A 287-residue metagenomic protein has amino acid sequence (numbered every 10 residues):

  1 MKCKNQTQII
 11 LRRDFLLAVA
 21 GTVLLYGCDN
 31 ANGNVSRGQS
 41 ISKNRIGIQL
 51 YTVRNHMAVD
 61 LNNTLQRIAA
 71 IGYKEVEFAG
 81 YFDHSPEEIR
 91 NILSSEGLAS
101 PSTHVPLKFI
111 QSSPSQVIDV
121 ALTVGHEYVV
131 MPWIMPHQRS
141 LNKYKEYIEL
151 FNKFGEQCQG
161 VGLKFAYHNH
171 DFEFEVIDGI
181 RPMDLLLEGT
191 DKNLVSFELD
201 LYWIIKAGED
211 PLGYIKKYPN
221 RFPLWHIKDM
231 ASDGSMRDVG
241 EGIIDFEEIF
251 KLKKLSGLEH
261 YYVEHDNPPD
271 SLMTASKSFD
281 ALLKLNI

Functional and structural regions predicted by a protein language model:
K2-Y26: N-terminal secretory signal peptides and thylakoid transit peptides that target proteins across membranes
C28-A58: C-terminal segment of N-terminal export signals and the immediately downstream linker at the start of the mature
R37-I41, Q66-A70, H84-S100, S113-H126 (+4 more regions): Acidic (Asp/Glu)-rich catalytic clusters
N44-Q49, V76, S100-T103, V129-M131 (+4 more regions): Hydrophobic faces of well-ordered beta-strands that scaffold small-molecule active sites in alpha/beta enzyme cores
I48, I68, V76, L93 (+5 more regions): Conserved, mostly hydrophobic/aromatic
R54-V59, E77-E87, P106-S113, P136-N142 (+4 more regions): Acidic-and-aromatic substrate-binding clefts and catalytic sites of carbohydrate-active enzymes
L107-S196: Active-site acidic/histidine proton-transfer and metal-coordination neighborhood in alpha/beta enzyme cores
G160-I243, E247-F250: Acidic/histidine-rich catalytic cores of soluble enzymes
